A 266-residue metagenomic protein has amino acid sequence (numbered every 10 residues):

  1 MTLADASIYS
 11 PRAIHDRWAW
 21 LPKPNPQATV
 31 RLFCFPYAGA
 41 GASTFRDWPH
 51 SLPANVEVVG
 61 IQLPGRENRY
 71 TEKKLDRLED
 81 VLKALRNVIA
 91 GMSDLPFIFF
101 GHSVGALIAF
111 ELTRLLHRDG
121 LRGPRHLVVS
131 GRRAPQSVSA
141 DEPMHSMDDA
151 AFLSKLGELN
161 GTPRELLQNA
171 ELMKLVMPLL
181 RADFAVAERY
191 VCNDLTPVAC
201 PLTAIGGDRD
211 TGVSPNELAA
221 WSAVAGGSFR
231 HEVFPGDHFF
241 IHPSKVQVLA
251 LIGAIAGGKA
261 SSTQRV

Functional and structural regions predicted by a protein language model:
M1-F100, V104-V266: Domain-scale detector for complete catalytic domains at protein termini or as standalone homologs
